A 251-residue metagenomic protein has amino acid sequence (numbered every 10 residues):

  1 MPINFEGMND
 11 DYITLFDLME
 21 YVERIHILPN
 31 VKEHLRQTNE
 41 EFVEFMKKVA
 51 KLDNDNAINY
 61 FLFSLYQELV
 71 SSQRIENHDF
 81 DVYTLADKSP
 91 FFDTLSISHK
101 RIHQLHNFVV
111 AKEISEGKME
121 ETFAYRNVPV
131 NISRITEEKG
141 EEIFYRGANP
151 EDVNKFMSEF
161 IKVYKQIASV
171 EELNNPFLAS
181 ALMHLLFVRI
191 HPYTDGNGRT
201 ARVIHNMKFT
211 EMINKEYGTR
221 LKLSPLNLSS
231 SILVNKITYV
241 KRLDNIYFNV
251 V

Functional and structural regions predicted by a protein language model:
M1-T194, R199-V251: FIC/Doc superfamily catalytic core
